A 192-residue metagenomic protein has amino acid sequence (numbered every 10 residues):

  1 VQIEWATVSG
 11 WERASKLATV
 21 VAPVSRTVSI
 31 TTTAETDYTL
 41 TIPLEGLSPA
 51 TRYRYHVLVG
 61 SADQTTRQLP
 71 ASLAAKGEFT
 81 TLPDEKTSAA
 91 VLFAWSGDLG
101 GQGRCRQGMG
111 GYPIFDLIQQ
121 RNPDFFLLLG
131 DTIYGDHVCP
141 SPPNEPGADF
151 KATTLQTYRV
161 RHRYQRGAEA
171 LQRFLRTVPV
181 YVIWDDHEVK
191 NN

Functional and structural regions predicted by a protein language model:
V1-N192: Divalent metal-dependent phosphoesterase catalytic cores across multiple superfamilies
